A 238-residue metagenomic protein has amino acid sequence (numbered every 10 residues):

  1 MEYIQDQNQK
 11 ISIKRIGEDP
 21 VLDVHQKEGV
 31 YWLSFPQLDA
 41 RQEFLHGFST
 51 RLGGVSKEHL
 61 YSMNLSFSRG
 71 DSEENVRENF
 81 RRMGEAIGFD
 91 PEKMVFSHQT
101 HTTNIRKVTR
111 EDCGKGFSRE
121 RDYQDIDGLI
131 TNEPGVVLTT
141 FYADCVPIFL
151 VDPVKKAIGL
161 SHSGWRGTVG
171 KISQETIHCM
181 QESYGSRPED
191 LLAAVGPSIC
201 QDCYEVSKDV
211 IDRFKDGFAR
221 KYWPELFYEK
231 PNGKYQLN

Functional and structural regions predicted by a protein language model:
M1-N238: Active-site microenvironment for binding and transforming phosphate-containing groups
